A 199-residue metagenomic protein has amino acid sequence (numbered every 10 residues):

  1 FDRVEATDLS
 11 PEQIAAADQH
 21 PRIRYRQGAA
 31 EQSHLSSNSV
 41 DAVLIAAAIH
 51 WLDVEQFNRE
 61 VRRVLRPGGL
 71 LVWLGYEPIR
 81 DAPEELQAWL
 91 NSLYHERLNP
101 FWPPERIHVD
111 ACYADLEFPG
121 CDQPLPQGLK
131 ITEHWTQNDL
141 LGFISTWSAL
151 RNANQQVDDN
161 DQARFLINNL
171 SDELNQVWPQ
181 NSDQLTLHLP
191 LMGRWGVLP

Functional and structural regions predicted by a protein language model:
F1, S33, W51-L52, G75 (+3 more regions): Tryptophan-centric aromatic hotspots in well-structured domains and transmembrane helices
F1-S33, Q56: Class I SAM-dependent methyltransferase SAM/SAH-binding core
V4, V40-V43, V61, L65 (+1 more regions): Hydrophobic packing within well-folded, soluble alpha/beta domains
E31-V43: A short acidic, Gly/Pro-enriched loop at the edge of an enzyme's catalytic core that lines a small-molecule cofactor
I45-A46, V54: A short beta-strand submotif of the Rossmann-like class I SAM-dependent methyltransferase core that lines
W51-V64: A short, conserved alpha-helix within the catalytic core of class I
R62, P67-W135: Conserved catalytic/acceptor-binding region of the Class I
A111-P199: Conserved Class I S-adenosyl-L-methionine
